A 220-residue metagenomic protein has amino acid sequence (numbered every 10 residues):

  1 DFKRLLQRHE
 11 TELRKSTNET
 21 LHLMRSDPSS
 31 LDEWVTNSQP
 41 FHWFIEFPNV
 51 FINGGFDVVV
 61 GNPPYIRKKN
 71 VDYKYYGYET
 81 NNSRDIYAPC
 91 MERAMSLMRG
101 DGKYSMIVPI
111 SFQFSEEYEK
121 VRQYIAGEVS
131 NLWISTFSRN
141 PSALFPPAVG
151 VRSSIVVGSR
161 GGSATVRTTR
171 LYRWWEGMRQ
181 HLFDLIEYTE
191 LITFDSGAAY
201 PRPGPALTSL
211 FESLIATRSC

Functional and structural regions predicted by a protein language model:
D1-P40, I45, I52-V58: Basic, amphipathic N-terminal segments
H42-C220: Signature of N6-adenine DNA methyltransferases within the class I
